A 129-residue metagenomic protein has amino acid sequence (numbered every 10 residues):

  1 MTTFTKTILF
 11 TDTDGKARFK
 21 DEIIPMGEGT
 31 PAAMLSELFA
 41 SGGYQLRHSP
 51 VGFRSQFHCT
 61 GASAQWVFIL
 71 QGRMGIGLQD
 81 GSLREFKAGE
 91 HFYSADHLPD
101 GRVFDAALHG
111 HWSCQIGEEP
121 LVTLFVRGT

Functional and structural regions predicted by a protein language model:
M1-T11, G81: Short acidic, Pro/Gly- and aromatic-enriched capping/linker segments at domain boundaries
T13-H58, S63, E119-T123, T129: A short glycine-rich, His/Asp/Glu-containing loop-to-beta-strand
T30, R84-F86, P99-S113: Short, Lys/Arg- and Gly-enriched loop/turn segments at beta-strand edges
P50-R54, G72, L98, A106-G110: Short acidic (Asp/Glu) patches
A62-D80, E90: Glycine- and acidic-residue-biased ligand/ion/polar-headgroup-sensing regions
D80-L98: Short acidic-glycine-tyrosine-enriched beta hairpin
Y93, V103-T129: A short hydrophobic beta-strand segment most commonly corresponding to one strand of the jelly-roll/cupin
